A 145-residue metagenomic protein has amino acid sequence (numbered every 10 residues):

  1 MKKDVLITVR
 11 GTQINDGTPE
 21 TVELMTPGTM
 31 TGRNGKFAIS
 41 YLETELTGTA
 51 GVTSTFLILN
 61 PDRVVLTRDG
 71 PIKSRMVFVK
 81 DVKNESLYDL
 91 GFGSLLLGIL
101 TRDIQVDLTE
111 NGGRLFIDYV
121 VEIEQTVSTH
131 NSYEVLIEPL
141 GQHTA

Functional and structural regions predicted by a protein language model:
M1-S128, L140-A145: N-terminal intrinsically disordered, cationic/polar leader segments that include organellar targeting peptides
N131: Charged phosphate-binding loop/patch that engages nucleotide di/tri-phosphates or the phosphate backbone of nucleic
V135-I137: A short acidic/small-residue loop/turn micro-motif
